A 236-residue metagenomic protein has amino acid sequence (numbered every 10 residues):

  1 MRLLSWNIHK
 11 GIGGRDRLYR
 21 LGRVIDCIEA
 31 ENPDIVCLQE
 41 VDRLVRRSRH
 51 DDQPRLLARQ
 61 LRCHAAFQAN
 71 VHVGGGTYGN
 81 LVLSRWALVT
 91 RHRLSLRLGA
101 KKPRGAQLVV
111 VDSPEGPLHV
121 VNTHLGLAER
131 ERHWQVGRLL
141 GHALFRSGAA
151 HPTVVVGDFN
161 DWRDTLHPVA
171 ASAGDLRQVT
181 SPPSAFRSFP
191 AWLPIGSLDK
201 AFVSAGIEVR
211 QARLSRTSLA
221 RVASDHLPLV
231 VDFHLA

Functional and structural regions predicted by a protein language model:
M1-I35, L44-R47, R59-Q60, H64-A236: Active-site regions of metal-assisted phosphoester/phosphodiester hydrolases, unifying DNase/endonuclease modules
L38: A short beta-strand submotif of the Rossmann-like class I SAM-dependent methyltransferase core that lines
V41: Internal catalytic or translocation cores that form aromatic/hydrophobic pockets or channels for amphipathic metabolites
